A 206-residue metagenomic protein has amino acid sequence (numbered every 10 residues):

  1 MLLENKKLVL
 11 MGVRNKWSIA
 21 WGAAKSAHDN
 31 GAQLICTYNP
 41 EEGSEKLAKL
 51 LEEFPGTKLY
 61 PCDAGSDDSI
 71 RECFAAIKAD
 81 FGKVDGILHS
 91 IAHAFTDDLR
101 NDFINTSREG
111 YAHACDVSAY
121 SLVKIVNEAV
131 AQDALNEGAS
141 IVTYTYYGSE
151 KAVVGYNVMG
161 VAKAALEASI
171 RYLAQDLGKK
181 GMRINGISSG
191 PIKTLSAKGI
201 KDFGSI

Functional and structural regions predicted by a protein language model:
L2-C36: Canonical Rossmann dinucleotide-binding motif of NAD(H)/NADP(H)-dependent dehydrogenases/reductases, specifically
K7-L10, V84-A92: Conserved hydrophobic beta-strands of the Rossmann-like cofactor-binding core in SDR/related NAD(P)H-dependent
G12-W21, A92-K179, P191-T194: Catalytic loop of short-chain dehydrogenase/reductase
A32-K46: Conserved glycine-rich Rossmann-like NAD(P)H-binding loop of the short-chain dehydrogenase/reductase
A48-L50, V158, K179, P191-I206: A glycine/serine/threonine-rich, flexible loop-to-helix segment that serves as the NAD(P) cofactor-binding "lid"
L51-D68: Rossmann-fold cofactor-recognition segment
G65-D80: Conserved Rossmann-fold cofactor-binding substructure of NAD(P)-dependent oxidoreductases
L88, V142, I184-I187, A197: Hydrophobic structural elements of the Rossmann-like NAD(P)H-binding subdomain that define the short-chain
